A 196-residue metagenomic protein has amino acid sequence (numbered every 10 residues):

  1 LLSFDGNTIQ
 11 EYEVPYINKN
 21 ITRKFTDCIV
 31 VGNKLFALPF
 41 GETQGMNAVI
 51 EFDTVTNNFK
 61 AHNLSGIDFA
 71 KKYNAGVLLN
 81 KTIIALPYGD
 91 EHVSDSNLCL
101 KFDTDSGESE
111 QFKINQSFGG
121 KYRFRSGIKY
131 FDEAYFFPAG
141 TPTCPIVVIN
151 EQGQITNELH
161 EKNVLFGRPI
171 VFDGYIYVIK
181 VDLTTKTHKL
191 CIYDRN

Functional and structural regions predicted by a protein language model:
L1-L2, N47-I50, N97-L100, C144-V147 (+1 more regions): A short loop-to-beta-strand structural motif that recurs across blades of beta-propeller domains
F4-T8, D53-N57, D103-G107, I149-Q154 (+1 more regions): Short loop/turn segments that connect beta-strands within beta-propeller blades
Q10-N18, N58-G66, E108-S117, Q154-H160: A short beta-strand motif characteristic of beta-propeller blades
N20-I29, F69-L78, G119-K129, K162-D173: Repeated scaffold domains used in trafficking and secretory/extracellular systems, primarily beta-propellers
N33-A37, K81-A85, D132-F137, G174-V178: Entry beta-strands of beta-propeller and related beta-repeat scaffolds
G41-G45, G89-S94, T141-T143, D182-K186: Short glycine/acidic-enriched loop and turn motifs that connect beta-strands
D90, D95, L100-F102, Q111-Y130 (+2 more regions): Eukaryotic tandem repeat interaction scaffolds
I170-N196: Blade-level signature of beta-propeller repeat domains, shared across WD40, Kelch, NHL, RCC1 and BNR/Asp-box propellers
